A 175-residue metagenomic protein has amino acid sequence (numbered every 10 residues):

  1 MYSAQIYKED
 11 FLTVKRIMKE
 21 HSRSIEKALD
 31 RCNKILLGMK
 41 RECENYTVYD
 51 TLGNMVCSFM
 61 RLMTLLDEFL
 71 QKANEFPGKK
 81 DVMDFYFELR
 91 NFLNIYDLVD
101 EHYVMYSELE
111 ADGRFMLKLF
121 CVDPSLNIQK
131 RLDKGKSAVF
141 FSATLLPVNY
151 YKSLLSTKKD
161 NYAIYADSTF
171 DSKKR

Functional and structural regions predicted by a protein language model:
M1-R175: ASCE RecA-like P-loop NTPase motor cores that couple ATP hydrolysis to mechanical translocation on nucleic acids
